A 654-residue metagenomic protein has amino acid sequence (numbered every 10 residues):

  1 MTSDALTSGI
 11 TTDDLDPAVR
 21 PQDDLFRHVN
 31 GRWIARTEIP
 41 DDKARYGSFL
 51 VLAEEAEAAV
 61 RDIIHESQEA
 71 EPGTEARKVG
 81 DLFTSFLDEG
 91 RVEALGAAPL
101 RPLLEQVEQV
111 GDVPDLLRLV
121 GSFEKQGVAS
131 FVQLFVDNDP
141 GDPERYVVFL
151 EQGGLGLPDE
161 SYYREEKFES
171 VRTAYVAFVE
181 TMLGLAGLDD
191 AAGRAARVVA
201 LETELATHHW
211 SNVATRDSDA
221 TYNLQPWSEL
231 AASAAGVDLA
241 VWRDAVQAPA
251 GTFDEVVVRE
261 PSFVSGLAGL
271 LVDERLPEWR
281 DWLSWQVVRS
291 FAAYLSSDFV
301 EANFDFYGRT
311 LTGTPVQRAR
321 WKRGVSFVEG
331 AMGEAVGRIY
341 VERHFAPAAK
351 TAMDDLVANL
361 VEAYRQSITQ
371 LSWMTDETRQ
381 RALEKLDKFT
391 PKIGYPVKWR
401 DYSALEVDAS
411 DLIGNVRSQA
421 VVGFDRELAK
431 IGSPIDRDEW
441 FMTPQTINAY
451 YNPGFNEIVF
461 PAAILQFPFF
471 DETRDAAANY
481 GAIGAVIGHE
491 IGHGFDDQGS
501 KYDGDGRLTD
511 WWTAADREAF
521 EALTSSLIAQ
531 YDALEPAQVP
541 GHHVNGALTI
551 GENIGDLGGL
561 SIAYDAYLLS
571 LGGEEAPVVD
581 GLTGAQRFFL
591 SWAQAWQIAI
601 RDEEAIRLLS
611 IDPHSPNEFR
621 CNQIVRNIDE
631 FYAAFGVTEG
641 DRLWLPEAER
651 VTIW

Functional and structural regions predicted by a protein language model:
M1-L15: Short, Gly/Pro- and small/polar-rich lid/capping loops
M1-S3, G236-L239, V257, P261 (+5 more regions): Intrinsically disordered, low-complexity linker/terminal regions across diverse proteins
S3-L6, V19-D23, H28-R91: Active-site-surrounding "flap" and adjacent substrate/cofactor-binding loops of secreted or lumenal enzymes, prototyped
D14-A35, Y162-G184, I550, D556-I562: Hydrophobic/aromatic-rich, well-ordered segments within soluble, folded domains that form packed cores
W33-T37, L157-P158, P468: Short, solvent-exposed loop/turn elements at domain surfaces
D41-I64, A191-H208, N479-A485, D580-G581 (+1 more regions): Short secondary-structure subsegments characteristic of cysteine-rich extracellular domains
K43, P72-V79, L188-V198, V213-D219 (+3 more regions): Short, glycine/acidic-rich hinge or "gate" loops at secondary-structure transitions that mediate conformational
H65-D355, N359: Noncatalytic, helix-rich "gating/capping" subdomain that lines the substrate-entry/channel surface of large enzyme
